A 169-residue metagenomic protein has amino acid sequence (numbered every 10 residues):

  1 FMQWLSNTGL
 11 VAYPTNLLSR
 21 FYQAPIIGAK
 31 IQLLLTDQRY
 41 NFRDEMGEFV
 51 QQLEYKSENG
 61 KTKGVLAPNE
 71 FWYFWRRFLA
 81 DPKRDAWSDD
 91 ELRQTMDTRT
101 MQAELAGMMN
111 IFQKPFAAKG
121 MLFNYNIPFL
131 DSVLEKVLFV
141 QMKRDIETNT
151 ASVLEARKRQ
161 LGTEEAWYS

Functional and structural regions predicted by a protein language model:
F1-A12: A conserved segment at the C-terminal end of the G1
T8, L18-F21, R157: The DNA-recognition helices of helix-turn-helix-type DNA-binding domains
V11, E45-E54, F129, I146-S152: Short, surface-exposed, charge-dense and proline/glycine-enriched linear segments
V11-Y13, E135-K136: Short, well-ordered coil loops that connect the C-terminus of an alpha-helix to the N-terminus of a beta-strand
Y13-T15, Q141: Structural signal for conserved beta-strand scaffold positions within catalytic alpha/beta enzyme cores
N16, R20, I26, D145 (+1 more regions): Residue-level detector of alpha-helical recognition elements and their boundaries
L17-A117: PAPS-dependent sulfation machinery
N69-R93, L105-S169: PAPS-dependent sulfotransferase catalytic domain
